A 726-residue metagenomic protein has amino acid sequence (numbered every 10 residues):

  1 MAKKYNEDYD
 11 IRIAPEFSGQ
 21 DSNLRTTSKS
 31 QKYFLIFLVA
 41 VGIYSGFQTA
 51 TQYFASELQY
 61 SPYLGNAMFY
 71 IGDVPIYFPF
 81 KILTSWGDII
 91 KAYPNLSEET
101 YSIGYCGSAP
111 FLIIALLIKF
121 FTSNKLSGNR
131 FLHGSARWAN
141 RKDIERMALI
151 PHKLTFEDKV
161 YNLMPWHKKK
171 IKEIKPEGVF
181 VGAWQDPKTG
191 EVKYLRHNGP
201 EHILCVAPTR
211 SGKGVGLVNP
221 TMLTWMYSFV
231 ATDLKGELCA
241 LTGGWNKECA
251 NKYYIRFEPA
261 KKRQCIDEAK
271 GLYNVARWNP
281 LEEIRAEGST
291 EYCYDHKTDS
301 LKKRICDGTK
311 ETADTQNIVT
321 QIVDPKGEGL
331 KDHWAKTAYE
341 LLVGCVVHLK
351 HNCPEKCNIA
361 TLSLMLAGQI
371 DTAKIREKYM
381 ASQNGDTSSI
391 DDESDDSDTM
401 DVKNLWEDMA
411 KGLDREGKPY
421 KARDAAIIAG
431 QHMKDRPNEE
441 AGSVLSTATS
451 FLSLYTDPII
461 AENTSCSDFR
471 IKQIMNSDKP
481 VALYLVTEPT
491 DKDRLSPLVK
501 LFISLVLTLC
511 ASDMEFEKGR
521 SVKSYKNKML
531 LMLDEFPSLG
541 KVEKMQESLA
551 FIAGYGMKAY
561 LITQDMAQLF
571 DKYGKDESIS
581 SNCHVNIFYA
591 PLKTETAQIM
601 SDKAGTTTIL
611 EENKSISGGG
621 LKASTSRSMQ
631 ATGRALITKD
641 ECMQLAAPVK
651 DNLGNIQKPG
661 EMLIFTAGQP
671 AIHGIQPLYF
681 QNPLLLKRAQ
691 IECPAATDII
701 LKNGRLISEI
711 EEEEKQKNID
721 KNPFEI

Functional and structural regions predicted by a protein language model:
A2-S211, V215-V218, Q264-K270, P280-I284 (+5 more regions): Basic- and hydrophobic-enriched, low-structure N-terminal and domain-boundary segments that flank ATP-binding catalytic
D21-S22, Y77-L83, N476, S580 (+3 more regions): Short alpha-helix boundary/capping motifs
R25-T26, F121, L126-E157, V275-A276 (+7 more regions): Short, exposed beta-strand "edge-strand" segments with a Pro/Gly-rich flavor and a Y/T-containing core
G46, T51-S56, T122, Q185-K188 (+7 more regions): P-loop NTPase motor domains
P165, G182-W184, N279, C353 (+3 more regions): Glycine-centered flexibility motif
L549-F551, Y555-L663: Conserved ATP-driven motor cores of ASCE-family P-loop NTPases powering translocation/secretion/packaging/pilus
